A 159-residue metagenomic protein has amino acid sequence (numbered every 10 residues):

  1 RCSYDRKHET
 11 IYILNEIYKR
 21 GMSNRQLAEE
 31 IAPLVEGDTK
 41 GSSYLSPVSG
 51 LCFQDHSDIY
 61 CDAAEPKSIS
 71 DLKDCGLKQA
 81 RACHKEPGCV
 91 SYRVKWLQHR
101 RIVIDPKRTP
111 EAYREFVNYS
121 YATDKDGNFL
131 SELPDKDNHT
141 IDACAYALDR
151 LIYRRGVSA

Functional and structural regions predicted by a protein language model:
R1-D5: Gly/Thr-rich phosphate-binding beta-strand-loop-beta motif of the actin/hexokinase/Hsp70
K7-D135, I152-R155: Mg2+-dependent endonuclease catalytic cores in nucleic-acid-processing enzymes, primarily RNase H-like
P134-A159: Charge-patterned, long linear interaction tracts outside catalytic cores
